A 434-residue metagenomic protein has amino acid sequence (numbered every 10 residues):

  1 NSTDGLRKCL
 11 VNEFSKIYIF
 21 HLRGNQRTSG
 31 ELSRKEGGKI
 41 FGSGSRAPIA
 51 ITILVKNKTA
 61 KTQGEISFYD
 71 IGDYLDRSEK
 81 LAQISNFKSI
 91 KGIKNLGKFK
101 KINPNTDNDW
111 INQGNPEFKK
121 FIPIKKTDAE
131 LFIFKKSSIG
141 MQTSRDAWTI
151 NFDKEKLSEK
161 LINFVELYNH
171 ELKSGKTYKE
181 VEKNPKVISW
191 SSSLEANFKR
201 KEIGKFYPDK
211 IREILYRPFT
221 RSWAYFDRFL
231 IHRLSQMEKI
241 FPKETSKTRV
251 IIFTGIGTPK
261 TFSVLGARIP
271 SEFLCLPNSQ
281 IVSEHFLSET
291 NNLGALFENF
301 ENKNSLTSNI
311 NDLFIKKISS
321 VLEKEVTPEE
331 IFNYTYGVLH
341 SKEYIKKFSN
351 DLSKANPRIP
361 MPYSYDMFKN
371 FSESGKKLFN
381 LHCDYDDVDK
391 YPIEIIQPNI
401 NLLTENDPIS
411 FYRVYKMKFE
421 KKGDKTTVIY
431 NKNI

Functional and structural regions predicted by a protein language model:
N1-I434: Sequence-level detector for compositionally biased, low-complexity segments
